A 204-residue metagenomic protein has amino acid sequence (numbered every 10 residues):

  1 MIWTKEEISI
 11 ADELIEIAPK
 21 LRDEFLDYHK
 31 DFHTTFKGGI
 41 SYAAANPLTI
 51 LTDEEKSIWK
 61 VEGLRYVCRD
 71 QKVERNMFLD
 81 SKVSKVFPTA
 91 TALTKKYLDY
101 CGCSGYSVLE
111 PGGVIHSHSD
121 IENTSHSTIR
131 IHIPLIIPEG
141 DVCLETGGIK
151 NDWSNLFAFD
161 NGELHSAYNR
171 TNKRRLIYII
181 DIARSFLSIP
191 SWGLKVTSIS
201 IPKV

Functional and structural regions predicted by a protein language model:
M1-S127, I136-G140, R174-R175, S188-V204: Fe(II)/2-oxoglutarate oxygenase catalytic core
P111, L164, A183: Short, glycine-/Ser/Thr-/acidic-enriched flexible segments
S117, P134-W153: A short beta-strand-loop-beta hairpin characteristic of the jelly-roll/cupin
T128-P134, L156-A158, K173-I189: A short hydrophobic beta-strand segment most commonly corresponding to one strand of the jelly-roll/cupin
I149-L164: Conserved metal-binding segment of the jelly-roll/cupin
S166-T171: Asparagine-centered strand-capping/turn motif at beta-strand->loop junctions
